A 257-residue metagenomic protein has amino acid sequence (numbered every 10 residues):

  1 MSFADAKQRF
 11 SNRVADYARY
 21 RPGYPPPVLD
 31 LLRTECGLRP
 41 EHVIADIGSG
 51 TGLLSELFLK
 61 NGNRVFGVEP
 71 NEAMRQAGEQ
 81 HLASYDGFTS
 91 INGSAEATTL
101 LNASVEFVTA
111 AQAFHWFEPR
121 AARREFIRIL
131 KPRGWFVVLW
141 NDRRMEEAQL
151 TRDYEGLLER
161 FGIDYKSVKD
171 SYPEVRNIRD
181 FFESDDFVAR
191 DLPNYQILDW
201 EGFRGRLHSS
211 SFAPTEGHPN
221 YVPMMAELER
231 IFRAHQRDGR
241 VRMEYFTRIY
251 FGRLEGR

Functional and structural regions predicted by a protein language model:
M1-H42: Conserved class I S-adenosyl-L-methionine
N12, D16-Y17, Y24, L31 (+8 more regions): Tryptophan-centric aromatic hotspots in well-structured domains and transmembrane helices
R33, E56-L59, R123, I127: A structural alpha-helix within SAM-dependent methyltransferase catalytic domains
V43-A45, T51-A97: Class I SAM-dependent methyltransferase SAM/SAH-binding core
T51, V175-R257: Conserved Class I S-adenosyl-L-methionine
E96-F107: A short acidic, Gly/Pro-enriched loop at the edge of an enzyme's catalytic core that lines a small-molecule cofactor
E106-R120: A short SAM/SAH-binding and catalytic strip from SAM-dependent methyltransferases
R124-Q196: Conserved catalytic/acceptor-binding region of the Class I
